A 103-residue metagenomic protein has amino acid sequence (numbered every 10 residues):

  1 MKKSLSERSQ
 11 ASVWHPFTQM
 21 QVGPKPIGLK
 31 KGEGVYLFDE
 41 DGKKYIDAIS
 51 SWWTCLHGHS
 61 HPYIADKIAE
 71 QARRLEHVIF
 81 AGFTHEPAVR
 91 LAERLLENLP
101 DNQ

Functional and structural regions predicted by a protein language model:
M1-E33, A88: Active-site-adjacent loop/helix segments that line or gate small-molecule/cofactor pockets in enzymes
K2, T18, K44-Q103: Glycine-rich loop-to-alpha-helix module at the N-terminal edge of alpha/beta enzyme cores
R8-S9, F38-E40, D66: Short, flexible segments with low predicted structural confidence
P26-A48: Active-site and channel-lining beta-strand-loop segments that bind or position nucleotide-derived/phosphorylated
